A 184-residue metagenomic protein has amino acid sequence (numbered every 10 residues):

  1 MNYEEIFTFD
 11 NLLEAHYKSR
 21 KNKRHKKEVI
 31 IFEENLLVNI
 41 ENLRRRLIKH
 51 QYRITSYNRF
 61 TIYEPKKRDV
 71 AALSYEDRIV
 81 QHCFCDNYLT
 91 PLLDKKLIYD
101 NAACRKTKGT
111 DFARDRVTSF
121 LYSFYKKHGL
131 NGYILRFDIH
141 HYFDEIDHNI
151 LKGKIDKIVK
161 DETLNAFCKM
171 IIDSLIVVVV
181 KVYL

Functional and structural regions predicted by a protein language model:
M1-E41: Non-catalytic, polymerase-adjacent accessory regions of viral genome-replication enzymes
I6-N22, I54-R59, D86-L93, L175: Short, compositionally biased low-complexity segments
D10-L13, L37, E41, D77-H82 (+5 more regions): Non-catalytic, well-ordered alpha-helical scaffold segments
K18-I30, F60-A71, I98-D100: Glycine-/proline-rich flexible loop or hinge segments
L43-K66, I79, D86, A166-V178: Reverse-transcriptase-like RNA-dependent polymerase core
R46, F120, F124-L184: Conserved polymerase palm-domain catalytic core
K67-I98, V182-L184: Conserved pre-motif C helix in the palm subdomain of viral-like polymerases
N87-D147: Active-site-proximal segment of RNA-dependent polymerases
